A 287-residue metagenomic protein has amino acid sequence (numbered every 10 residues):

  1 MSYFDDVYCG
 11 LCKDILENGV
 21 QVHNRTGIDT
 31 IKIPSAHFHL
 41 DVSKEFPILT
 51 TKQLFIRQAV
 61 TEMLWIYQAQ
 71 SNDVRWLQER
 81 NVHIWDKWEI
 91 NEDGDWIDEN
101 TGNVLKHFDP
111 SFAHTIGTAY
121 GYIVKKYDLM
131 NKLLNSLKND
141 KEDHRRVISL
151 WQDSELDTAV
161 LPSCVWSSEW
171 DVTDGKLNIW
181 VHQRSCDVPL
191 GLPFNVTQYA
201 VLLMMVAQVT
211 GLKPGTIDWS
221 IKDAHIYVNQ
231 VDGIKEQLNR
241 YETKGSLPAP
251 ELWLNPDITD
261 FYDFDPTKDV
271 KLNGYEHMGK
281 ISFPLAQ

Functional and structural regions predicted by a protein language model:
M1-Q287: Terminal, non-catalytic protein-protein interaction segments that mediate quaternary/complex assembly
